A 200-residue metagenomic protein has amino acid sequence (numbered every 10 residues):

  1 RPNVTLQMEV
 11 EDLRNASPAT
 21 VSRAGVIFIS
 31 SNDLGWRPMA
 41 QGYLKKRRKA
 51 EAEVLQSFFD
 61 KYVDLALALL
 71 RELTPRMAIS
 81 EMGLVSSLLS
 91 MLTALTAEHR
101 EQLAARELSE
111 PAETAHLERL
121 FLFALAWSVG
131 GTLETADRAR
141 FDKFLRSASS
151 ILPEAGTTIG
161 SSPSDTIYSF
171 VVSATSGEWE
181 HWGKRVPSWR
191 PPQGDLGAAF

Functional and structural regions predicted by a protein language model:
R1-M8, S22-R23: AAA+/SF3 P-loop NTPase mechanochemical coupling elements
T5, E11, A198-F200: C-terminal, well-structured subdomains that either form a transmembrane helix-short loop-helix hairpin in multi-pass
E11, F28-S31, W182-S188: Flexible glycine-/small-residue-rich
A16-K45: A short helix-turn-beta junction within AAA+ P-loop NTPase domains corresponding to the substrate/partner-engaging
R48, E53, V63: Conserved phosphate-handling catalytic cores of large alpha/beta enzymes
D60-F200: AAA+ P-loop NTPase catalytic core
